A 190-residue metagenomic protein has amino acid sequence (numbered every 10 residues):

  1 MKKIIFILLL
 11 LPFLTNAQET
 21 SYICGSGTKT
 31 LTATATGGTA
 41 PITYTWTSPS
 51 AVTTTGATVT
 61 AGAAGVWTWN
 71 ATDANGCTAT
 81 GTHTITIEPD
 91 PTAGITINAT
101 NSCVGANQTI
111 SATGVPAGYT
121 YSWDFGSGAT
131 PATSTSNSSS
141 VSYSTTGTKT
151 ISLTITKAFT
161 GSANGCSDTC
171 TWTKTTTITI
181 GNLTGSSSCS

Functional and structural regions predicted by a protein language model:
I4-F13: Sec-dependent N-terminal signal peptides
Q18-Y22, D90-A99, I180-S190: Proline-enriched interdomain boundary motifs that mark the N-terminal boundary and often initiate the first structured
G27-T36, V104-G114: A short beta-strand segment in extracellular, disulfide-stabilized domains
G37-S48, G114-S122: Solvent-exposed loop segments of extracellular immunoglobulin-like
Y44, G62-N75, Y121, T148-G161: Append "Rare intracellular matches occur via the same short Y/T/C beta-strand/loop motifs
P49-T55, A129-T135: Short beta-strand segments within Ig-like beta-sandwich modules, predominantly Fibronectin type-III
T55-T68, T135-T150: Solvent-exposed segments in extracellular or luminal domains encompassing
A74-T80, F159-T173: Short, exposed coil/turn segments at beta-strand boundaries within extracellular/luminal domains
